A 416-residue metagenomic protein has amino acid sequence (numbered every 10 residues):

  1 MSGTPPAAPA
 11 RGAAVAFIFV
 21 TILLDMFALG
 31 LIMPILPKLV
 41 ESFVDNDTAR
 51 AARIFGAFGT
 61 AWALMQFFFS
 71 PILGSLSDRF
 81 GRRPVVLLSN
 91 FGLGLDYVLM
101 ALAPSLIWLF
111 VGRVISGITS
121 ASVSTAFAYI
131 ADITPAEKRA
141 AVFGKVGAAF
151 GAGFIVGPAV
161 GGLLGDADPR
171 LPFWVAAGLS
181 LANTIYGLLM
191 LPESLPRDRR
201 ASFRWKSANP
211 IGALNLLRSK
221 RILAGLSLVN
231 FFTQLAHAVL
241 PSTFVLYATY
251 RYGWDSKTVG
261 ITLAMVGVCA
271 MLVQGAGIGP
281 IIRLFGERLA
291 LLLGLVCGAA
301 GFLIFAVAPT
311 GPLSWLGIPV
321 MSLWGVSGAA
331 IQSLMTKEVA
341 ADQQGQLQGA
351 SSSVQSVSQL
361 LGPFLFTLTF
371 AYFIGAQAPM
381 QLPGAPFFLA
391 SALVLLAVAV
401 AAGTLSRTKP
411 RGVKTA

Functional and structural regions predicted by a protein language model:
S2-G12, P192-V229, R251: Juxtamembrane intracellular "pre-TM" segments in multi-pass secondary transporters
I35-A52, S242-V259: Short amphipathic helix-loop junctions that connect adjacent transmembrane helices in Major Facilitator Superfamily/SLC
F67-L106: Conserved MFS/SLC helix-loop-helix module at the cytosolic interface between two early adjacent transmembrane helices
F69-G81, V273-E287: Helix-to-loop junctions at the C-terminal end of transmembrane segments in multipass secondary transporters
G112-G151: Cytoplasmic helix-loop-helix junction between adjacent transmembrane helices in 12-TM secondary transporters
G165-G178, L368-V394: A membrane-interface helix-boundary motif in multi-pass transporters
T184-M190, F388-A416: Multi-pass alpha-helical transporter architecture, strongest for 12-TM Major Facilitator/SLC carriers used
R288-I331: C-terminal transmembrane helical hairpin of 12-TM major facilitator-type secondary transporters
